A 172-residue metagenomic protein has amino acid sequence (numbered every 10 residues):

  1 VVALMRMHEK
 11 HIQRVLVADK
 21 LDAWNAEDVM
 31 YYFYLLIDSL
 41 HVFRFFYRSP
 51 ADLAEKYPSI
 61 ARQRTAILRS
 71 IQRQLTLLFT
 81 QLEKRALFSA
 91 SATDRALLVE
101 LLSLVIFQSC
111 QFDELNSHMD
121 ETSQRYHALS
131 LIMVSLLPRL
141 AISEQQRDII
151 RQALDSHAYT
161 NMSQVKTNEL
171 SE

Functional and structural regions predicted by a protein language model:
V1-V17, M30-Y34: An amphipathic alpha-helix adjacent to DNA-recognition modules
L4, Y32, I37, E114 (+1 more regions): Alpha-helical bundle regulatory/interaction domains
V15-D19, Y47-A54, L82, A86 (+1 more regions): Secondary-structure edge/capping motif, primarily at the C-terminal ends of alpha-helices and the immediately following
V17-F45: Hydrophobic alpha-helical connector segments
M30, A92-S103, R151: Short, well-structured alpha-helical segments
L40-R62, T76-T80: Amphipathic alpha-helical segments used for helix-helix packing
S59-R85, A96-F107, Q111, H127-L137: Amphipathic alpha-helical packing segments from all-alpha helical-bundle domains
L115-E172: C-terminal peripheral helix-coil segments that are non-catalytic and often amphipathic
